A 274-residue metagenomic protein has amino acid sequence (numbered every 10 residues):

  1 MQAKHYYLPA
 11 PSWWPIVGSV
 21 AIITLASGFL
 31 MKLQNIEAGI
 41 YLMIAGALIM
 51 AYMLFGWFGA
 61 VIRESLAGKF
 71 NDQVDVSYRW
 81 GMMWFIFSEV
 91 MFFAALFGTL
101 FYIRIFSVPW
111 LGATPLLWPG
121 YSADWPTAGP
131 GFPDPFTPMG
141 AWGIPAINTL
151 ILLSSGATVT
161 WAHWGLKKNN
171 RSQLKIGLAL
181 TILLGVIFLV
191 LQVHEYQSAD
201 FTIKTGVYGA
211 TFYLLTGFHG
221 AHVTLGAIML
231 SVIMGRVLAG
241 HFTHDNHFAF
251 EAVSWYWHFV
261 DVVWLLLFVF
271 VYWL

Functional and structural regions predicted by a protein language model:
M1-L274: ...captures the hydrophobic TM-helix bundle architecture rather than a specific catalytic motif, and can also fire on
